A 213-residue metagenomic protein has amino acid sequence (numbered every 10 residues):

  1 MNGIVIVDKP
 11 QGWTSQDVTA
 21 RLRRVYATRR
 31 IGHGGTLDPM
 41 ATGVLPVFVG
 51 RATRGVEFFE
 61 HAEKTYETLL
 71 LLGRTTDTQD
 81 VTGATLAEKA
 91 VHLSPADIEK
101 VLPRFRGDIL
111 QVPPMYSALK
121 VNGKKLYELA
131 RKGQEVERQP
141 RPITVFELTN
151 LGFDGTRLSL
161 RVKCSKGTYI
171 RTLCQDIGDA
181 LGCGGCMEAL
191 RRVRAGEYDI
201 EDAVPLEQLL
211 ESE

Functional and structural regions predicted by a protein language model:
M1-E213: Catalytic/RNA-binding core of pseudouridine synthases
